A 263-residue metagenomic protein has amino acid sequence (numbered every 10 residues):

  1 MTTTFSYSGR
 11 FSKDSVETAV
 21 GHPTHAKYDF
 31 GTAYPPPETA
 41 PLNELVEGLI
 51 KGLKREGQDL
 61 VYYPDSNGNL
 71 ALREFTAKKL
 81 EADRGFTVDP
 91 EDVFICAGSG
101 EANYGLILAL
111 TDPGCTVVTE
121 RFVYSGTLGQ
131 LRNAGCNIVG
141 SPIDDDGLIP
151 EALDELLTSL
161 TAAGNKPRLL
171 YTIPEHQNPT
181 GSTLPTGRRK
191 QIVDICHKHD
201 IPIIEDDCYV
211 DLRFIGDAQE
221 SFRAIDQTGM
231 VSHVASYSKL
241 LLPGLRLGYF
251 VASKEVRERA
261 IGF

Functional and structural regions predicted by a protein language model:
M1-G9: Long, contiguous juxta-domain segments that are non-catalytic but functionally important
S8-A97: N-terminal small-domain helix-loop-helix segment of the aminotransferase-like
T32, I143, S236: Active-site donor-binding loop signature of nucleotide-sugar glycosyltransferases
A33-P37, G100, Y124, E175-Q177 (+3 more regions): Short, solvent-exposed loop/turn segments at secondary-structure junctions
A40-E44, S182-T183, I215-D217, G244-R246: Short aromatic-enriched loop/helix-cap "lid" or pocket-rim segments at secondary-structure transitions that line
D59-H199, I204, V210-T228, S232: Conserved core of the PLP fold type I
D211, A218, R223-R259: Active-site PLP attachment segment
I261-F263: A short glycine-threonine-serine/GTX helix/turn-capping micro-motif
